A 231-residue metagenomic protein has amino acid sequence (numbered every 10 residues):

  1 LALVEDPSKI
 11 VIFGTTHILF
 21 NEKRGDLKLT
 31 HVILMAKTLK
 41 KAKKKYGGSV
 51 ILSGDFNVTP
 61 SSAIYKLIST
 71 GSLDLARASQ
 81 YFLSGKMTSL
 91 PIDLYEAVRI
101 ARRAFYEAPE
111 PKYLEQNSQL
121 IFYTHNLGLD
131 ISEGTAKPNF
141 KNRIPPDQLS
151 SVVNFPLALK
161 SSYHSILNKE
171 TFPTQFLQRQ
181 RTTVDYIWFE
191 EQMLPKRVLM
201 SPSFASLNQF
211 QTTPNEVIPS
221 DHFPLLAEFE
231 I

Functional and structural regions predicted by a protein language model:
L1-E5, K23, T30-I33, K37-I51 (+1 more regions): Metal-dependent phosphoester-hydrolase catalytic domains
I10-F20, H222: Active-site-proximal beta-strand elements of phosphoester/diester hydrolases
